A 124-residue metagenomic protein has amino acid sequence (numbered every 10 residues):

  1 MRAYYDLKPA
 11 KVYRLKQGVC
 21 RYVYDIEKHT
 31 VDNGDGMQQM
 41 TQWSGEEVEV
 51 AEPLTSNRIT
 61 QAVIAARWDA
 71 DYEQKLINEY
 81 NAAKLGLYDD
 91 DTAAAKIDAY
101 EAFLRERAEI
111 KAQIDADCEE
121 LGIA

Functional and structural regions predicted by a protein language model:
M1-A124: A preference for well-ordered globular domain cores that mediate specific macromolecular interactions or catalysis
